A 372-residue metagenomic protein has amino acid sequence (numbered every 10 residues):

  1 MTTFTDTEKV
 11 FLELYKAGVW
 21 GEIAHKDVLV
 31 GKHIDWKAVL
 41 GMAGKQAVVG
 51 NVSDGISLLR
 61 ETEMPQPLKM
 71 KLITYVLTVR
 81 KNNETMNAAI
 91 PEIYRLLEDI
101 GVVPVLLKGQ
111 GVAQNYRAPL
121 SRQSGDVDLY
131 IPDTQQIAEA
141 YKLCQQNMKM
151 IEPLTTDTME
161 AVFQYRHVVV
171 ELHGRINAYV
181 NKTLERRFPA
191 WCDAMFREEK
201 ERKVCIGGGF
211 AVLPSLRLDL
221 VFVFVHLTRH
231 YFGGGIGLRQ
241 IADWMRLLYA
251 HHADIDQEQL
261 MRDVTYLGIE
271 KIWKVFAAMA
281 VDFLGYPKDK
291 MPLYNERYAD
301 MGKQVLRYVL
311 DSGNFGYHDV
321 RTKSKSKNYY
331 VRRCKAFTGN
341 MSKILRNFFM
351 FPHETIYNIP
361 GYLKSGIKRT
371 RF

Functional and structural regions predicted by a protein language model:
M1-G125, I131-F372: Conserved NTP-donor binding/palm subdomain of two-metal-ion nucleotidyltransferases/polymerases, i.e., the charged
